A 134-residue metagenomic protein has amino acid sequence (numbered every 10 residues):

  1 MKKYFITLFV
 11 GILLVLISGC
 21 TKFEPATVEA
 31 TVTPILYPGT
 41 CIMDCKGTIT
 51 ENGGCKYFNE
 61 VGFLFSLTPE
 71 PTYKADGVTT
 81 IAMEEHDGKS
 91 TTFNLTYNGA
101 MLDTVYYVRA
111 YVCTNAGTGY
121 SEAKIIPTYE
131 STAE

Functional and structural regions predicted by a protein language model:
M1-S18: Sec-dependent bacterial lipoprotein signal peptides
C20-E134: Short, surface-exposed linear motifs at loops/turns and structural transition points
